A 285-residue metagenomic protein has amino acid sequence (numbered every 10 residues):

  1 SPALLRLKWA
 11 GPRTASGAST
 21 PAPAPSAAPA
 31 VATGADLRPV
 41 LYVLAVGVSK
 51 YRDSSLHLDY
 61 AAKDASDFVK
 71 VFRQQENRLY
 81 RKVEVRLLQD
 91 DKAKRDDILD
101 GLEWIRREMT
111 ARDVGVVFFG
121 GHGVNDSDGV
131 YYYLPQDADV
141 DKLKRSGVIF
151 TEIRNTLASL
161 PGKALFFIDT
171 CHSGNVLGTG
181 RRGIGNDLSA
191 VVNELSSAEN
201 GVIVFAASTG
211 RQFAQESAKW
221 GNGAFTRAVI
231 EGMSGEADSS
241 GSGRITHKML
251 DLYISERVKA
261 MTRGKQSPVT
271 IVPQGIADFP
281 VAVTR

Functional and structural regions predicted by a protein language model:
S1-R285: Cysteine endopeptidase catalytic domains of the caspase/legumain-like
